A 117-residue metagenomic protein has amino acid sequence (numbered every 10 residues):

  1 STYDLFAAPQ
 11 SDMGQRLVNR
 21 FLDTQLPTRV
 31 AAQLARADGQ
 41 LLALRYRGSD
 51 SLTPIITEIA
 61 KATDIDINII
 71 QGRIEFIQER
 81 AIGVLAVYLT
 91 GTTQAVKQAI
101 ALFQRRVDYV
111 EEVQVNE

Functional and structural regions predicted by a protein language model:
S1-D23: Conserved beta-strand-loop-alpha-helix hinge in the C-terminal portion of ABC ATPase nucleotide-binding domains
S11, G91-T92: Intrinsic-disorder/low-complexity, polar/charged segments
M13, S51, A95: Short phosphate-engaging motifs
R16-T90, V113-E117: ABC ATPase nucleotide-binding domains
I56-A60, V96-D108: Short amphipathic alpha-helices in soluble, non-transmembrane regions that often serve as interface/regulatory elements
Q94, A101, E111-E117: ABC-family P-loop ATPase nucleotide-binding domain
